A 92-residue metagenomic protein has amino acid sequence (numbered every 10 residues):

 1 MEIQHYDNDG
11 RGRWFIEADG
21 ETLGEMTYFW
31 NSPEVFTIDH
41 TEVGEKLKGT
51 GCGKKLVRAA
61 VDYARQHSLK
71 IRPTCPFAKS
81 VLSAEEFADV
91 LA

Functional and structural regions predicted by a protein language model:
M1-R13: Active-site rim helix/loop that mediates acceptor-substrate recognition in acyltransferases
R13-L23: Conserved beta-hairpin
E21-F29, T37: Conserved beta-strand in the GNAT
V35-E45: Conserved acetyl-CoA binding element of GNAT-fold acetyltransferases
L47, G51-L56: Conserved acetyl-CoA pyrophosphate-binding loop and the N-cap/start of the following alpha-helix in GNAT-like
K55-K70: Conserved acyl-CoA
R65, L69, P76-A92: Conserved active-site alpha-helix within GNAT-family acetyltransferase domains
